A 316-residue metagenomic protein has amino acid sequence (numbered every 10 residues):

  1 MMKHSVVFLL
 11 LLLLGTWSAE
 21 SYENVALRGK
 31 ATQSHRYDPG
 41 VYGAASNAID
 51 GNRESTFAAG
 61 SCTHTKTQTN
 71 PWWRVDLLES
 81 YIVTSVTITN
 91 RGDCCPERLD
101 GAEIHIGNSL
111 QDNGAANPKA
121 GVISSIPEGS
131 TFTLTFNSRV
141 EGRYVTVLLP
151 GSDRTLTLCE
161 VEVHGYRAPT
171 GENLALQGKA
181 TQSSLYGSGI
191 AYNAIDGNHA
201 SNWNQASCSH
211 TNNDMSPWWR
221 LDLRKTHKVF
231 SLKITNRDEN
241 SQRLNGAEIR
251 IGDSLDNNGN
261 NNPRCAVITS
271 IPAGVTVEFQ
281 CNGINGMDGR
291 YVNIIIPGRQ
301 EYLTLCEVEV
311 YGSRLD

Functional and structural regions predicted by a protein language model:
K3-H4, L13-L78, R91-R98, S124-S125 (+4 more regions): Disordered, acidic Ser/Thr/Pro-rich linker "stalks" and the adjacent N-terminal cap of the next globular domain
T69-N70, L78-T87, E141-G142, D214-S216 (+2 more regions): Extended extracellular/luminal ectodomain segments enriched in beta-structured repeat modules
I82-D93, V147, K228-E239, I294: A short beta-strand element within beta-rich, extracytoplasmic domains of secreted/secretory-pathway proteins
V83, T155-P169, V229, E301-D316: Exposed low-complexity, polar/acidic, P/S/T/G-rich flexible segments that act as propeptides, protease-susceptible
C94-A115, N240-N260: Short, surface-exposed beta-strand/strand-loop-strand elements in extracellular ectodomains
Q111-I126, D256-A273: Local beta-strand/beta-hairpin segments that build beta-sheet-rich folds
P127-Y144, P272-R290: Short, surface-exposed tryptophan/glycine-enriched loops that mediate extracellular molecular recognition
L148-R154, N293-E301: Short beta-strand-plus-loop segments that form exposed binding edges in beta-rich domains
